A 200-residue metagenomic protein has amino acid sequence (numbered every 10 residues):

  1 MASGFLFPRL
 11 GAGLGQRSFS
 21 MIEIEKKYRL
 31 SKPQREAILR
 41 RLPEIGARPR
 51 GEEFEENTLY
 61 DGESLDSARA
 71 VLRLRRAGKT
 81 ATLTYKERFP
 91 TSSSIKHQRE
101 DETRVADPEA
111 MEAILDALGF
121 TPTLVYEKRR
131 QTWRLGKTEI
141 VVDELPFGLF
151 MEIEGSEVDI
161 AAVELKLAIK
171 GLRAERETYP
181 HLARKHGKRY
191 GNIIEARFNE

Functional and structural regions predicted by a protein language model:
L6-R9, G13-S20: Short, Lys/Arg-enriched N-terminal segments with co-localized hydrophobic residues within the first ~10-30 amino acids
F19-T138, R173-E200: N-terminal strand-loop-strand beta-hairpin
F89-S92, G148, D159: Short, surface-exposed beta-strand-loop junctions and turns on beta-sheet-rich folds
I140, D159-A162: C-terminal accessory/tail domains of diverse enzymes
V142-P146: A contiguous pocket-lining binding segment that forms or flanks enzyme active sites
A161-R173: Long, well-ordered alpha-helical scaffolding segments within enzyme catalytic domains, especially pronounced
